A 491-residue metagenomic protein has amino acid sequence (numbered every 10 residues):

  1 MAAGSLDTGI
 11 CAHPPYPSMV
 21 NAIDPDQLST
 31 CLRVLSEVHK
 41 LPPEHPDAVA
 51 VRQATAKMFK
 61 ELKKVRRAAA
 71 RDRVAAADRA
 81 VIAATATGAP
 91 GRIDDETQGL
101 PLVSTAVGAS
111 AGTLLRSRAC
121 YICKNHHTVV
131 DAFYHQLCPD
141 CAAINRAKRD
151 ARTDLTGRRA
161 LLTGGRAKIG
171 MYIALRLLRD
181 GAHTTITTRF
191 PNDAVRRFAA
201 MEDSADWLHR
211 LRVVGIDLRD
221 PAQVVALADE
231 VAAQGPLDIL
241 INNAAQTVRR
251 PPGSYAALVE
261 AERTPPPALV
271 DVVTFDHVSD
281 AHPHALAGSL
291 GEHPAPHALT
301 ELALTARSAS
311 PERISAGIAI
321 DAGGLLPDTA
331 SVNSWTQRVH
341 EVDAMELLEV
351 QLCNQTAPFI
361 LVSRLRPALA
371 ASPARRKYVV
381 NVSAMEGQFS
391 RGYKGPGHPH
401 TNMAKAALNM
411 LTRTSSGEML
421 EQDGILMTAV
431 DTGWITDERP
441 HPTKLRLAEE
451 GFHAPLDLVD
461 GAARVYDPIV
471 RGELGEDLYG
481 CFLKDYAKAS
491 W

Functional and structural regions predicted by a protein language model:
M19-S117: N-terminal alpha-helical interaction blocks
N21-L41, H284-S315, L445-W491: C-terminal helical subdomain
C120-C123, C138: Short cysteine-rich clusters marking metal-coordination/redox-active sites
R149-T188: Canonical Rossmann dinucleotide-binding motif of NAD(H)/NADP(H)-dependent dehydrogenases/reductases, specifically
S204-P221: Rossmann-fold cofactor-recognition segment
R210, P236, M419-T432, E476-F482: Conserved Rossmann-fold SDR core element
A245-Q351, S363, P367-E421, T432-G451: Catalytic loop of short-chain dehydrogenase/reductase
